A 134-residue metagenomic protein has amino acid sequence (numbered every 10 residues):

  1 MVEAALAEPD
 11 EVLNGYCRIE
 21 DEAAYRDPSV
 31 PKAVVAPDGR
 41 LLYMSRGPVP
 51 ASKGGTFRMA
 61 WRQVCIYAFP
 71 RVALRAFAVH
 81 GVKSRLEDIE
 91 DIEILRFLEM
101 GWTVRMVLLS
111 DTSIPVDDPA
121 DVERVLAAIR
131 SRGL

Functional and structural regions predicted by a protein language model:
M1-K83: Conserved core of the sugar-phosphate nucleotidyltransferase
T56-L134: Conserved alpha/beta core of the MobA/IspD/sugar-nucleotide pyrophosphorylase nucleotidyltransferase superfamily
